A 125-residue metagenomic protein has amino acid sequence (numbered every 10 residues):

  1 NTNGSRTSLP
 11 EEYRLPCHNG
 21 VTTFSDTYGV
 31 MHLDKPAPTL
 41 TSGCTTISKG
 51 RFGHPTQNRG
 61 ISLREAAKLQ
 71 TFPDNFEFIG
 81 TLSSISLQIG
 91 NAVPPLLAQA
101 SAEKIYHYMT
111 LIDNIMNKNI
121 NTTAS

Functional and structural regions predicted by a protein language model:
N1-S125: C-terminal target-recognition/interaction regions appended to catalytic cores
